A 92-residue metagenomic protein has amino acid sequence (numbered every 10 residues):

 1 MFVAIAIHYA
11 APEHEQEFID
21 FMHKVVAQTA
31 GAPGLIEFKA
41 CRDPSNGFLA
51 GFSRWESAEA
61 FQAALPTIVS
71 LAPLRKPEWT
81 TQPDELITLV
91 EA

Functional and structural regions predicted by a protein language model:
M1-F2, A92: Absolute protein N-terminus
F2-H8, F38-T67: Short, well-ordered beta-strand segments in beta-rich or mixed alpha/beta enzyme and ligand-binding folds
Y9-F21: Short, surface-exposed ligand-recognition loops at beta-strand->loop->(often short) alpha-helix junctions that present
A10-P12, S57, V90-E91: Non-catalytic surface loops within mature trypsin-like serine protease
K24-E37, R54-T88: An amphipathic, aromatic/His-enriched active-site/gating alpha helix that lines ligand/cofactor pockets
R42, T88-V90: A general secondary-structure junction signal
